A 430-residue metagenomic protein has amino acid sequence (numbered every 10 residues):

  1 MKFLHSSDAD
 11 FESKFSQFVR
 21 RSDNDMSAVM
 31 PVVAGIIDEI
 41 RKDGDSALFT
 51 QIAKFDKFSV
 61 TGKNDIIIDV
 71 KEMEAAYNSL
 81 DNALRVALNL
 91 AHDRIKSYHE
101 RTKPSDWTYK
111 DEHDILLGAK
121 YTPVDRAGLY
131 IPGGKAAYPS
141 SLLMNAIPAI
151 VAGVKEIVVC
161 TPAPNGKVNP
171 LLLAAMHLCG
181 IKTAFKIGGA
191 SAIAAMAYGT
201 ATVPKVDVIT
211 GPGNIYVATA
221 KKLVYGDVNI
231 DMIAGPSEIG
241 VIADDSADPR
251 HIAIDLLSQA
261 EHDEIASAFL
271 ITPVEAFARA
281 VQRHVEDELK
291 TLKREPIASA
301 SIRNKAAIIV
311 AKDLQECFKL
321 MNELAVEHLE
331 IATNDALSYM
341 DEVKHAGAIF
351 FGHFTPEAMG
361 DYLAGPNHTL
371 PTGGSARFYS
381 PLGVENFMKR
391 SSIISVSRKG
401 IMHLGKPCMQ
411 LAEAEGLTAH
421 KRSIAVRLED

Functional and structural regions predicted by a protein language model:
M1-D125: N-terminal Rossmann-like NAD(P)+-binding subdomain of aldehyde/semialdehyde dehydrogenases
K2-A9, T183-G188, I308-D313: Short acidic-hydrophobic, aromatic-tinged amphipathic segments that line or gate anion-handling sites
P104-Y109, N229, A266-I271, T291-I302 (+2 more regions): Flexible, glycine/charged-enriched surface loops at secondary-structure junctions
Y109-A174: Conserved small-residue-rich beta-alpha loop and adjacent elements that most often cradle the phosphate/pyrophosphate
G180-S267: Conserved NAD(P)+-binding/catalytic subdomain of aldehyde/semialdehyde dehydrogenases
M232-N304, I308: A conserved active-site cap/scaffold subdomain adjacent to cofactor or substrate pockets
N322-D430: C-terminal core of ALDH-fold dehydrogenases
